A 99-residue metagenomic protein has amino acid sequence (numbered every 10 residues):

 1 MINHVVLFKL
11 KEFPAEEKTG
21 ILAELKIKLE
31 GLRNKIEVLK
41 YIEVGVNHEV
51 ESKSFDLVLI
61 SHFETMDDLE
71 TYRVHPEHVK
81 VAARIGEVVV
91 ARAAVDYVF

Functional and structural regions predicted by a protein language model:
M1-F55, E64-E70, Y97-F99: Short S/T/G/P-rich N-terminal loop/turn motif that feeds into the first structured element of a domain
M66-V95: C-terminal structural segments of small proteins and small subunits
